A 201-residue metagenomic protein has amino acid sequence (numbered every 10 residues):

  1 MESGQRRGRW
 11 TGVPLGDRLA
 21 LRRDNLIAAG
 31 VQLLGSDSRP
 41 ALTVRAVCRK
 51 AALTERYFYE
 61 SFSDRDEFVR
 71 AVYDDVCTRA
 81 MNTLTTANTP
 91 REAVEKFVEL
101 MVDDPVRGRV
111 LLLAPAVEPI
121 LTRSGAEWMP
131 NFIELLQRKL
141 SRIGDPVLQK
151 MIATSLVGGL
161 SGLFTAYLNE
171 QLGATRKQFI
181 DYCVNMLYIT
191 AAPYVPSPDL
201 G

Functional and structural regions predicted by a protein language model:
M1-R7, R138, N169-G201: C-terminal peripheral helix-coil segments that are non-catalytic and often amphipathic
Q5-D17, V47-F68, D103, G108: Basic/polar phosphate-binding segments, predominantly the helix-turn-helix DNA-binding elements of transcriptional
A20-V31, G35, P40-V44, R49-A52 (+3 more regions): An amphipathic alpha-helix adjacent to DNA-recognition modules
A28, N88-V106, K150, T154 (+3 more regions): Amphipathic alpha-helical segments that line or abut small-molecule/effector binding pockets and mediate allosteric
T43, R109-L112, T175-R176, D199: Short, hydrophobic secondary-structure boundary micro-motifs
T83-A87, L111-P115, L140, Y167-Q171: Secondary-structure edge/capping motif, primarily at the C-terminal ends of alpha-helices and the immediately following
L100-A126, I133, Q137, T165: Amphipathic alpha-helical segments used for helix-helix packing
P119-S161, K177, N185-Y188: Amphipathic alpha-helical packing segments from all-alpha helical-bundle domains
